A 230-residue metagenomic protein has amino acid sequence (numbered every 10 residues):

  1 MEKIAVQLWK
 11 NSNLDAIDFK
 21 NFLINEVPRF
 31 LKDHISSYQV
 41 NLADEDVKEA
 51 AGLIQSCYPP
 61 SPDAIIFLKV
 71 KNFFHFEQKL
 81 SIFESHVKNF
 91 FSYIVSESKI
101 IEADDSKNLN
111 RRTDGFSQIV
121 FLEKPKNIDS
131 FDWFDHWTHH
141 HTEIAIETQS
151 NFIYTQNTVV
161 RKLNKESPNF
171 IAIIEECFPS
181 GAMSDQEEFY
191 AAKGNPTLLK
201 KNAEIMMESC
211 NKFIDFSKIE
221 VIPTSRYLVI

Functional and structural regions predicted by a protein language model:
M1-I230: Macromolecular interaction modules
